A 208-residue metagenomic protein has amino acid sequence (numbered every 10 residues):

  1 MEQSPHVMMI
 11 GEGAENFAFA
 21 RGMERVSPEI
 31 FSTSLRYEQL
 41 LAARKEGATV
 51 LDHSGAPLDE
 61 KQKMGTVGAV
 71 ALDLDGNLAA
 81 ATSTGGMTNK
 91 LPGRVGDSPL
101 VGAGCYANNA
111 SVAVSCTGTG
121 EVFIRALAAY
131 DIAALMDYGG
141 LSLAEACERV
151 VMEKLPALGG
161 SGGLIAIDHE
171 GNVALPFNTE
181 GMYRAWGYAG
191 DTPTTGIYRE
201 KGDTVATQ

Functional and structural regions predicted by a protein language model:
M1-Q208: Alpha/propeptide regions of enzymes that mature by internal proteolysis
